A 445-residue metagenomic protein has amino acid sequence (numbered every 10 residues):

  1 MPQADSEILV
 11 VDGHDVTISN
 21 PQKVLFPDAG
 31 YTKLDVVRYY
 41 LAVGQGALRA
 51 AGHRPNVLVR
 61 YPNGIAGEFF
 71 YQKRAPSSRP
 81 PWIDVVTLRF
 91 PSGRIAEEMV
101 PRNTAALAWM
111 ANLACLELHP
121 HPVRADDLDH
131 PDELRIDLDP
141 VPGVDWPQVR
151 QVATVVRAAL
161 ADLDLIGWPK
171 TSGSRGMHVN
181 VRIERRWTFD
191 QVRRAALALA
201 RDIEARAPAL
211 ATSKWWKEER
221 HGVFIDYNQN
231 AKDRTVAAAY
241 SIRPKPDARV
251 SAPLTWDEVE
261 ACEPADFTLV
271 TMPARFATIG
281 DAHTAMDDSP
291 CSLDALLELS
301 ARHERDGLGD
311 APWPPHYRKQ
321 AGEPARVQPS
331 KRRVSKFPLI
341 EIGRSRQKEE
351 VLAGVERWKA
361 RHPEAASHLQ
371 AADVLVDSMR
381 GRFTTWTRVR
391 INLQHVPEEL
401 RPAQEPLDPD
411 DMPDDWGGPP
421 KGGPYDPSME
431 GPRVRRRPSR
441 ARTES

Functional and structural regions predicted by a protein language model:
M1-Y31, V37, L48, G52-H53 (+6 more regions): C-terminal accessory nucleic-acid interaction domains of nucleic acid-metabolism proteins
R49-A51, L160-I166, A205-A207, P363-L369: Short secondary-structure junctions
H53-V86: Polyanion/phosphate-binding surface patch
L58-Y61, G167-G173, S213-K217: Short beta-strand
M99-S172, I183-Q191, V327, S445: Signature for HUH/AEP ssDNA processing cores
D164-P169, L210-T212, Q370-L375: A short linear hydrophobic-aromatic micro-motif
M177-E184, V223-Y227, T385-I391: A short beta-strand motif that forms the metal-chelation/ATP-contact edge of phosphoryl-transfer active sites
D310-S445: Acidic/polar low-complexity segments and flexible, solvent-exposed patches
